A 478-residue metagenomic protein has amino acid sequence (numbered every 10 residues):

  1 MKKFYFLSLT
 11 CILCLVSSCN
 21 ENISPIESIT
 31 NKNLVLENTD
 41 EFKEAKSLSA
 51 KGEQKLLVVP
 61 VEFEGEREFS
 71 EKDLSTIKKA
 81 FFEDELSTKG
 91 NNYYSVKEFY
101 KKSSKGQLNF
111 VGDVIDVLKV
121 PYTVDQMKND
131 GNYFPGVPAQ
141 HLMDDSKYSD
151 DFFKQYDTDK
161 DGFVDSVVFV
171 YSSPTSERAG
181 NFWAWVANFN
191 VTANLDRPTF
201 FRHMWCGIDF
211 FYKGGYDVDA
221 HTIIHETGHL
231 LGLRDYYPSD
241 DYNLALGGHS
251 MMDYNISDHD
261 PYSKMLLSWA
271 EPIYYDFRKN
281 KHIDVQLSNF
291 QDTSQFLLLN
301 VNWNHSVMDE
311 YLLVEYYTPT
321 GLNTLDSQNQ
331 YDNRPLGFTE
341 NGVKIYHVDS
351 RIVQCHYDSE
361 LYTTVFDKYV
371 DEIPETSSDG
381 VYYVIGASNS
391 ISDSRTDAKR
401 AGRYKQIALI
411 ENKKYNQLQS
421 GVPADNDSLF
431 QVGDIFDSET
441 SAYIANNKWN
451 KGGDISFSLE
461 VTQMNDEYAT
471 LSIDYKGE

Functional and structural regions predicted by a protein language model:
M1-F4, N20: Positively charged n-region of N-terminal signal peptides that target proteins for export
F4-L13: Sec-dependent N-terminal signal peptides
L15-S18: C-terminal motif of bacterial Sec signal peptides marking the signal peptidase cleavage site
N22-I224, L230, R234-D241, A245 (+1 more regions): Propeptide-to-catalytic entry region of secreted or membrane-anchored zinc metalloproteases
E53-K55, D309, E340: Extracytoplasmic
E71-D84, D326-L336, N341: Short Gly/aromatic-enriched secondary-structure transition segments
S166-R334, R351: Extracellular hydrolytic enzyme modules, especially secreted metalloproteases of the metzincin/thermolysin-like class
Q291-T293, E340, E467: A short, compositionally biased
